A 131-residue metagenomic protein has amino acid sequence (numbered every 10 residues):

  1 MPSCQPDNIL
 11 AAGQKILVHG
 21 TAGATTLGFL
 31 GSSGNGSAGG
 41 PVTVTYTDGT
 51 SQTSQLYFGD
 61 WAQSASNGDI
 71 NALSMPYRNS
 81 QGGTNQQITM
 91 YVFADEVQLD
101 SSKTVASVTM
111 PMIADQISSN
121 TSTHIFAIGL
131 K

Functional and structural regions predicted by a protein language model:
M1-K131: N-terminal/edge-of-domain interface segments
